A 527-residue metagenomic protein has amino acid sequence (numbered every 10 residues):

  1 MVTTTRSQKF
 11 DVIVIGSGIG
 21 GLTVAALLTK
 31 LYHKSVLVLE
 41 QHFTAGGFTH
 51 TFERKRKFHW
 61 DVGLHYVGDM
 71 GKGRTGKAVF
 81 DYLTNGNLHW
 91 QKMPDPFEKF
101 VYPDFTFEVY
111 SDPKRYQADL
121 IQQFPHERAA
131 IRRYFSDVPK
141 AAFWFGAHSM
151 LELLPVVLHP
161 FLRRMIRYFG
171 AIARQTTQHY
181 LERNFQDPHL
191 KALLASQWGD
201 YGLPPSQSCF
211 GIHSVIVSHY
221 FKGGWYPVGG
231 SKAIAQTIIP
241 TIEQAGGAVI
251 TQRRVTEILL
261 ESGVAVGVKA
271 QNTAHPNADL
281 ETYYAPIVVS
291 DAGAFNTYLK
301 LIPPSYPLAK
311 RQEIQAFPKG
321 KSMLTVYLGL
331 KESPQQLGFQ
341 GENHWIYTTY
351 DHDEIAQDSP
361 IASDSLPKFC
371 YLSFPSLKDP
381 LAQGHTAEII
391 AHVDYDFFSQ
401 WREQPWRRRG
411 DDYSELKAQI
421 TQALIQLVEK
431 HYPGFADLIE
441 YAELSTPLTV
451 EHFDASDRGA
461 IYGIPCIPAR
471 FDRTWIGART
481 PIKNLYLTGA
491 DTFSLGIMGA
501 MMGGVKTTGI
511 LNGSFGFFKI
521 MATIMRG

Functional and structural regions predicted by a protein language model:
T4-K140, I464: N-terminal glycine-rich phosphate/pyrophosphate-binding loop and immediately adjacent elements
L64, A490-N512: A conserved FAD-binding loop/helix module that cradles the flavin
G71, I166-H179, H219-P240, I250-Q252 (+1 more regions): Short beta-strand to alpha-helix junction loop
Y102-Q207: Rossmann-like flavin
D187-Y201, P367-Y371, E429-S494: A glycine-rich dinucleotide-binding beta-alpha-beta segment and adjacent secondary-structure elements that constitute
S214-P276: Helical element adjacent to the flavin cofactor pocket in flavoenzyme catalytic cores
Y226, T256-A382: Mid-domain catalytic core of redox enzymes that form a hydrophobic substrate pocket/lid adjacent to a catalytic redox
S333-S445: C-terminal segments that line or cap access tunnels to active or ligand-binding sites in enzymes and enzyme-associated
